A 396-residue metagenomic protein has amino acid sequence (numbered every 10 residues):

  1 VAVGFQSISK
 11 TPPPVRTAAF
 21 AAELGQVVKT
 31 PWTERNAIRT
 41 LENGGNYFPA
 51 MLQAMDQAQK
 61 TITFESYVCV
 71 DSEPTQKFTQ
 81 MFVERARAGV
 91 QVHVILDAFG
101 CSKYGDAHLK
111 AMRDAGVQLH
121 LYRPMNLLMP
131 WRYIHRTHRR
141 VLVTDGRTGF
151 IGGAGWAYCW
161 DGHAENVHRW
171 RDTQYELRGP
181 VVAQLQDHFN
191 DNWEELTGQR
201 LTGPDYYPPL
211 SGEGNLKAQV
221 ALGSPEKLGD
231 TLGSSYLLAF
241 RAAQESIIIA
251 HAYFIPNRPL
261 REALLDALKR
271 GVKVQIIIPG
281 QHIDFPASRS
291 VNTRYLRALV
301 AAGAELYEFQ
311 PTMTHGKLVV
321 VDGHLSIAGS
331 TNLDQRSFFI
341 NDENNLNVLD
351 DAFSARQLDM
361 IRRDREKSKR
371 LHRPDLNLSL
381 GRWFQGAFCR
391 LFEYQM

Functional and structural regions predicted by a protein language model:
V1-M396: Charged, low-complexity intrinsically disordered terminal segments
